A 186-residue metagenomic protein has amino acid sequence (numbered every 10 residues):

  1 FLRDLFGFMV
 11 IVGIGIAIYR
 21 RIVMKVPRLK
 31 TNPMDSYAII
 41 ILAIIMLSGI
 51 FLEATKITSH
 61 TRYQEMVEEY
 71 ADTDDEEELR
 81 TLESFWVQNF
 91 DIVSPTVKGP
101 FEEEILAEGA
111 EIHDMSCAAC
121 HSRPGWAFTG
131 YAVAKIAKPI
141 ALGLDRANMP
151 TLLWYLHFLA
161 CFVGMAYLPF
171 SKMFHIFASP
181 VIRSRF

Functional and structural regions predicted by a protein language model:
F1-F186: Membrane-embedded alpha-helical bundles of multi-pass integral membrane proteins
